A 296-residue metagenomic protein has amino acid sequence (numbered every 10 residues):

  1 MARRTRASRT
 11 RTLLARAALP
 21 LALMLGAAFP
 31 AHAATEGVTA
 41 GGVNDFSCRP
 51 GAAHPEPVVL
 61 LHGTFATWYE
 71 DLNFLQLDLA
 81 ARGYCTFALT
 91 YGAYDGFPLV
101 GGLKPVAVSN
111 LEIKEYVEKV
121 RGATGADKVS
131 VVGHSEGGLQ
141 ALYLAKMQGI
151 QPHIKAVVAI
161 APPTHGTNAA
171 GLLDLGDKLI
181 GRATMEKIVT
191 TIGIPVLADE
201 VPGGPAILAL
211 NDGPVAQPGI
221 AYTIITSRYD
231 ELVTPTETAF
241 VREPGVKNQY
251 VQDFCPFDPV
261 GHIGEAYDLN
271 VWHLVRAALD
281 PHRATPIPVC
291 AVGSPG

Functional and structural regions predicted by a protein language model:
M1-A33: Secretory targeting and sorting signals
A33-A52, G122, H165, A170-I192 (+2 more regions): Composition-driven, intrinsically disordered low-complexity tracts enriched in small residues
A34-V38, N44-K128, R182-K187: Active-site catalytic motif of lipid deacylating hydrolases and related acyltransferases
P50-H54, A80-A81, A123-T124, V132-G133 (+3 more regions): Extracellular/periplasmic catalytic domains that process cell-envelope and extracellular macromolecules
V59, F87, V158, T223-I225 (+1 more regions): Hydrophobic/aromatic beta-strand patches that form the interior of the parallel beta-sheet core in alpha/beta enzyme
L61-H62, T86, A107-L210: Serine-dependent carboxylesterase/thioesterase catalytic core of lipase-like alpha/beta-hydrolase/SGNH enzymes
G63-T67, G92-G96, S135-L139, P162-G166 (+1 more regions): Solvent-exposed loop/turn segments at secondary-structure junctions within structured extracellular/periplasmic domains
L179, A216-G296: C-terminal catalytic-base region of ester-bond hydrolases, centering on the histidine of the charge-relay
